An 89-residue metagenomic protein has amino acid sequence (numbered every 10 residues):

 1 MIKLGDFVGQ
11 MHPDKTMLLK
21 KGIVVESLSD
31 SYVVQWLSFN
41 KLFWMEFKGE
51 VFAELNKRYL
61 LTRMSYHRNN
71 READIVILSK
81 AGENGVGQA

Functional and structural regions predicted by a protein language model:
M1, G22, D74-V76: Generic short N-terminal amphipathic or hydrophobic helices
L4-F7, M11-L55: Basic/aromatic-rich interaction segments and small domains that mediate binding to polyanionic partners
S38-A89: Intrinsically disordered, low-complexity, charged/polar segments
